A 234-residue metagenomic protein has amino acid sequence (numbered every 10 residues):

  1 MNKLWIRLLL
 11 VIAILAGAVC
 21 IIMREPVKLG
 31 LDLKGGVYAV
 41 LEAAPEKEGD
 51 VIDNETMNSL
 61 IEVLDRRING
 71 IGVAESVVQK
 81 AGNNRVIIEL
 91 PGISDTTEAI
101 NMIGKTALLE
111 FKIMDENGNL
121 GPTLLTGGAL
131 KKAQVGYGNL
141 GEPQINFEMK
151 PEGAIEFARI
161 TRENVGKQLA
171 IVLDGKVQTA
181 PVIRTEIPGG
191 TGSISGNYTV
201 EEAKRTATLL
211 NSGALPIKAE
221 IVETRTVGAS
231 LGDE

Functional and structural regions predicted by a protein language model:
M1-E234: A structural signal for conserved, well-ordered secondary-structure elements that form binding/interaction cores
